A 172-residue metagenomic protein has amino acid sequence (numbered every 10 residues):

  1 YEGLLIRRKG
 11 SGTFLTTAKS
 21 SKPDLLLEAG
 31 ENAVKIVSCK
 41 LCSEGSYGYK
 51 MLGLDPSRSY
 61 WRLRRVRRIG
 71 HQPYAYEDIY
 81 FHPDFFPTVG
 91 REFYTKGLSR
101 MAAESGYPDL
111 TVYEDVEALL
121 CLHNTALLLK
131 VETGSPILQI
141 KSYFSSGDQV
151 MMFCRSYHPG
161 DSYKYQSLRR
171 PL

Functional and structural regions predicted by a protein language model:
Y1-S59, F86-Y113, K164-L172: HTH-adjacent hinge/linker in prokaryotic transcriptional regulators
L5, Y74, I137-L138, M151: Generic structural signal for buried aliphatic residues
V34-V37, R62-L63, R68-I69, P73-I79: A short glycine-rich, His/Asp/Glu-containing loop-to-beta-strand
S57-G70, I137-F144: A short beta-strand signature
H71, D148-Q149: A glycine-centered beta-loop-beta connector
D78-P83, C154-H158: Short beta->alpha transition motifs characteristic of CBS
V112-S146, M152-Y157: Extended hydrophobic
Q149-L172: C-terminal effector-binding regulatory domain of bacterial HTH transcription factors
